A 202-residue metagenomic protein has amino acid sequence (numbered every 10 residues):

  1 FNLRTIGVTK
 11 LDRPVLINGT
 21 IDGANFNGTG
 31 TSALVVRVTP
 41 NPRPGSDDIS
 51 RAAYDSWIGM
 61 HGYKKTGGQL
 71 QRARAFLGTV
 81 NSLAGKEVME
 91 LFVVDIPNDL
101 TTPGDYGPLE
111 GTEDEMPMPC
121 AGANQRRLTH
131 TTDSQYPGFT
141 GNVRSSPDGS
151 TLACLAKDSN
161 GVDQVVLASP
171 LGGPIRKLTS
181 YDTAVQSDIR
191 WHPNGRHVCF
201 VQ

Functional and structural regions predicted by a protein language model:
F1-Q202: Sequence signature of WD/YWTD-type beta-propeller architectures
